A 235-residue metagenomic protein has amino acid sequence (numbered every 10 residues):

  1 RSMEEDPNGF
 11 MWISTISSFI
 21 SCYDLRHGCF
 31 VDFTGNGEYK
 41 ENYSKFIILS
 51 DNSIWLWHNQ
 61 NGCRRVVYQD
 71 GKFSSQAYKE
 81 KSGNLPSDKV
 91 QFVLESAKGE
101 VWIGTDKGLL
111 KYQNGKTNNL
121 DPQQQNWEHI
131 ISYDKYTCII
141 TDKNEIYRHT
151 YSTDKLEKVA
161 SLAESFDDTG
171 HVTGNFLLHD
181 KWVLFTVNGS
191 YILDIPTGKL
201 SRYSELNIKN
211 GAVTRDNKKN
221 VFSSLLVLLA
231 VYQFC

Functional and structural regions predicted by a protein language model:
R1-C235: Carboxylate-rich, polar loop motifs that coordinate divalent cations or form catalytic acidic clusters
